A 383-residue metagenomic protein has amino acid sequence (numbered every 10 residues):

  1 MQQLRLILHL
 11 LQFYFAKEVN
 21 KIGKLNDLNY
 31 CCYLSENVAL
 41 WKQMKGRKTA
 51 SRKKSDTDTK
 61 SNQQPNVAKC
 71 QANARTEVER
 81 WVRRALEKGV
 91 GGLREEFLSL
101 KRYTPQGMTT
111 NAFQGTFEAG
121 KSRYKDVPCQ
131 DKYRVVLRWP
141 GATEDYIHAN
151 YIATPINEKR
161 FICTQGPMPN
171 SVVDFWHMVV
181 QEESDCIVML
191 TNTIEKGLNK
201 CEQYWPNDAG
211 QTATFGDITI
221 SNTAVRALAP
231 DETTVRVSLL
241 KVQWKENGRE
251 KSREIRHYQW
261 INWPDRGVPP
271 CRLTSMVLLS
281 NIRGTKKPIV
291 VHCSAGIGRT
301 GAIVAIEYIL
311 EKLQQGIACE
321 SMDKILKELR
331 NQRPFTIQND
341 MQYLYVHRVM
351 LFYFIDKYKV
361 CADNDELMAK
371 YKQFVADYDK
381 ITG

Functional and structural regions predicted by a protein language model:
M1-G383: Cys-based phosphatases of the PTP/DUSP/CDC25 superfamily and their flanking regulatory architecture
